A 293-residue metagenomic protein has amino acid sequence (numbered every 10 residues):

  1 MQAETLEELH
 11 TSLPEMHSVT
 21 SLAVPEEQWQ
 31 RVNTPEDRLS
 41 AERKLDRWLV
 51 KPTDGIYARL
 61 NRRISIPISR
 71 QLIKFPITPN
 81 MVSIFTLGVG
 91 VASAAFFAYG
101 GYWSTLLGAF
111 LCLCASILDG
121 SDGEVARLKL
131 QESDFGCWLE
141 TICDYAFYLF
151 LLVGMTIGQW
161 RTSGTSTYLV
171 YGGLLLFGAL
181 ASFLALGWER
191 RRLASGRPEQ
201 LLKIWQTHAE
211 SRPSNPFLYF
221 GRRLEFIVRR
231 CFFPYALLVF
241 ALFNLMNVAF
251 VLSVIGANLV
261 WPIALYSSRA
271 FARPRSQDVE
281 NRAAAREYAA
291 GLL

Functional and structural regions predicted by a protein language model:
E4-T5, L9-L13, H17-I66, I142-L293: A feature for the membrane-embedded catalytic helix bundles of lipid/isoprenoid biosynthetic enzymes
W48-G88, W103: Glycine-rich adenosyl-nucleotide cofactor-binding module
I66-K74, G123, R127, C137 (+1 more regions): Short amphipathic alpha-helical coupling elements at transmembrane boundaries
Q71, V91-A95, Y235-V239: Alpha-helical transmembrane segments of multipass membrane proteins
T78, V82, W103-S104, G136 (+3 more regions): Membrane-interface starts of transmembrane alpha-helices
P79-F135: Membrane-embedded alpha-helical segments that form the functional core of polytopic membrane enzymes, especially those
F85, L107, L111, L139 (+2 more regions): Hydrophobic core positions of alpha-helical segments in small-molecule transporters and transporter systems
